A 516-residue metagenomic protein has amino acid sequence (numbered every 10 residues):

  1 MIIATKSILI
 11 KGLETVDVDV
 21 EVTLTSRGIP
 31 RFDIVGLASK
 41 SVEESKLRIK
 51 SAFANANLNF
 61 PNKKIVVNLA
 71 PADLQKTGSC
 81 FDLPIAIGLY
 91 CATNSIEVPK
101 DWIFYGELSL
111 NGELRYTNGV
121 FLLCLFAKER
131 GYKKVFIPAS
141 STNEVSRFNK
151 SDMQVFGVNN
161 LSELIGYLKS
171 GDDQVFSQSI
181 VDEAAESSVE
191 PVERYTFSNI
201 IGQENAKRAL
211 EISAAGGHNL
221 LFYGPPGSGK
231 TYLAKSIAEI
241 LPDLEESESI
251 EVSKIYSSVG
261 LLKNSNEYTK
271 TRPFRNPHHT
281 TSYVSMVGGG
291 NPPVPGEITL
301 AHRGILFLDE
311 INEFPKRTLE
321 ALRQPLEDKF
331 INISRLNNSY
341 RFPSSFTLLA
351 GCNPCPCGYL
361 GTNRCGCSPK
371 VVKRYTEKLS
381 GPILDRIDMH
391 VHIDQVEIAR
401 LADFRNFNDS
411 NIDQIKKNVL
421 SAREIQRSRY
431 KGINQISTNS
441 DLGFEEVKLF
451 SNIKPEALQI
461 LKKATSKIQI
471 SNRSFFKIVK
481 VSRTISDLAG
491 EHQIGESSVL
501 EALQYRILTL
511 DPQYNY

Functional and structural regions predicted by a protein language model:
M1-L221, P225-T231, S474-F475, H492-Y516: Peripheral, non-AAA+ core regions of ATP-driven protein-machinery
V35, S41-K46, N59-P61, N68-G78 (+2 more regions): Basic, amphipathic alpha-helical bundle interface domains used for macromolecular binding and assembly
L110, L306-F307, E313-F314: Residues immediately C-terminal
D173-I212, G216, D243-I298: P-loop NTPase nucleotide-binding/switch module
L221-K263, D328: Walker A/P-loop
G224, G288, E310: The Walker A (P-loop) glycine that initiates the GxxxxGKT/S ATP-binding motif of P-loop NTPases
R303, D309-E310, A321: Walker B catalytic acidic pair
